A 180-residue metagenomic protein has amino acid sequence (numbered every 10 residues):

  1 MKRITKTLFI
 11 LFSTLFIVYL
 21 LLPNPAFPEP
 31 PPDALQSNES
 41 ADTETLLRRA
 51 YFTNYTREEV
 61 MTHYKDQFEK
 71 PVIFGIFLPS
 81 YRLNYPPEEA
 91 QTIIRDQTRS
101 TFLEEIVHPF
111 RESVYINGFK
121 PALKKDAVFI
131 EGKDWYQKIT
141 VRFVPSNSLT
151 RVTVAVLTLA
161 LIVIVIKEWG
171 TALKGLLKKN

Functional and structural regions predicted by a protein language model:
M1-R48, F52-N180: An acidic-aromatic pocket/loop used at catalytic or ligand-binding sites
